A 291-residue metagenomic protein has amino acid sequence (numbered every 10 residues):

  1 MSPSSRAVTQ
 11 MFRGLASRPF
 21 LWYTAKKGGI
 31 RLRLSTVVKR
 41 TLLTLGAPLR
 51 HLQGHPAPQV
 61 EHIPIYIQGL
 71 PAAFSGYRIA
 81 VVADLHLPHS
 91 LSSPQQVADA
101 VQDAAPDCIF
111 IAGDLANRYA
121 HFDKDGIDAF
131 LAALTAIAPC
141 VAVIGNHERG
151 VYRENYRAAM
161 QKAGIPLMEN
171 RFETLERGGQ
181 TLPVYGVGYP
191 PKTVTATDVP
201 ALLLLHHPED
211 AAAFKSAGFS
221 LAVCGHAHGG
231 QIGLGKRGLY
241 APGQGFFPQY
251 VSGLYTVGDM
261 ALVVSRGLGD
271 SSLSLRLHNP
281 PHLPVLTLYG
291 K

Functional and structural regions predicted by a protein language model:
A7, G28-D128: N-terminal active-site segment of His-dependent metallophosphoesterases
A7-E61, Y66, T256-K291: Acidic, His/Gly-rich catalytic cores of divalent-metal-dependent hydrolytic chemistry
I67-A72, L87, N117, N146-V223 (+5 more regions): Conserved catalytic scaffold of divalent metal-dependent phosphoesterases
G76, P106, I137, D198-P200: A general structural motif
I79-V81, I109-I111, A142, L203 (+1 more regions): Residue-level marker for buried hydrophobic side chains located in beta-strands that build the well-ordered beta-sheet
L87, L91-E176: Core catalytic region of metal-dependent phosphoesterases/phosphodiesterases, especially metallo-beta-lactamase-like
G233-L239: Histidine/acidic-residue-rich catalytic or RNA/ligand-binding cores of hydrolases and nuclease-related proteins
